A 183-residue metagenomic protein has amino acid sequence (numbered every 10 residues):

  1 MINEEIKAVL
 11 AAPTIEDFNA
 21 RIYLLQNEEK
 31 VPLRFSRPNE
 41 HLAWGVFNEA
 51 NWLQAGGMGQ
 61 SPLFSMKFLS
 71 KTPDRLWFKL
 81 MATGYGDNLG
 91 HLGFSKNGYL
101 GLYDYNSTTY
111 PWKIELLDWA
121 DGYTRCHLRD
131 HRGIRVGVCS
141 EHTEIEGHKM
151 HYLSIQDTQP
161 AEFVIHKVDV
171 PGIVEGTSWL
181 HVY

Functional and structural regions predicted by a protein language model:
M1-Y183: Lectin-like carbohydrate-binding module/patch detector with strong preference for beta-trefoil
